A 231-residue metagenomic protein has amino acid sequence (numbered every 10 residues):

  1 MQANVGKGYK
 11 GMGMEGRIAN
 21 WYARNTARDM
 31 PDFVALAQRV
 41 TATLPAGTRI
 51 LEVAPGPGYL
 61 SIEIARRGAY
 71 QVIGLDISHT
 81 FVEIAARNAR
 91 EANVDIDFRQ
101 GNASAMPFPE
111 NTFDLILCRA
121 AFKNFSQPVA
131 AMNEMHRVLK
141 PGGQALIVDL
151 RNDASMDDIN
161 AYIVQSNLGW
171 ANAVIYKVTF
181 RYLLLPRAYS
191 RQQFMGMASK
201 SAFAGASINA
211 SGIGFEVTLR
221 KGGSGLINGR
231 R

Functional and structural regions predicted by a protein language model:
M1-P45, E63: Conserved class I S-adenosyl-L-methionine
D29, L150-F203, S207-N209, G214-V217: C-terminal alpha-helical "lid/dimerization" subdomain adjacent to the S-adenosyl-L-methionine
L51, P57-A105: Class I SAM-dependent methyltransferase SAM/SAH-binding core
S104-L115: A short acidic, Gly/Pro-enriched loop at the edge of an enzyme's catalytic core that lines a small-molecule cofactor
L115-Q127: A short SAM/SAH-binding and catalytic strip from SAM-dependent methyltransferases
V129-P141: A short glycine-rich, Lys/Arg-flanked "PGG" loop and its adjoining helix->strand segment in the class I
G143-D149: Conserved beta-strand signature within the Rossmann-like core of class I S-adenosyl-L-methionine
E216-R231: C-terminal lobe and adjacent flexible extensions of AdoMet/dcAdoMet transferase-like proteins
